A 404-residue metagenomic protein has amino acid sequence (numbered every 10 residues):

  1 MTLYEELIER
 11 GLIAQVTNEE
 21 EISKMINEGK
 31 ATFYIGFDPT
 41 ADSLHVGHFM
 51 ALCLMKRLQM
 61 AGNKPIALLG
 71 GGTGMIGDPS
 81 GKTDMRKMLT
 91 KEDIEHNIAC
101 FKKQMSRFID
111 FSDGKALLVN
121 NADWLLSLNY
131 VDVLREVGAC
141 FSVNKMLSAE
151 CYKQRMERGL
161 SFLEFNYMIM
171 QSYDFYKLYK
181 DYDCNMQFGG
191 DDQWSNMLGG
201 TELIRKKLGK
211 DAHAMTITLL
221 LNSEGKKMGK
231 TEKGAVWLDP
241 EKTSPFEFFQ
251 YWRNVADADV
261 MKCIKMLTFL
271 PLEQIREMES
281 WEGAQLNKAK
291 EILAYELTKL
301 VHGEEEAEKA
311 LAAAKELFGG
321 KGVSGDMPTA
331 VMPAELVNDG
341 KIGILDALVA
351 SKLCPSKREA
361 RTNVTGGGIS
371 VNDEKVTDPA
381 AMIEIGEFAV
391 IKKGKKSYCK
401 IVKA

Functional and structural regions predicted by a protein language model:
M1-F33: Positively charged, low-complexity intrinsically disordered leader regions
R10, T90-K91, N97-I98, K102 (+2 more regions): Divalent-metal (Mg2+/Mn2+/Ca2+)-assisted nucleotide/phosphate chemistry catalytic cores
E21-P79, Q187-W194: N-terminal catalytic cores of NTP/NDP-binding nucleotidyl/phosphoryl-transfer enzymes
E28-G36, L58, P65, S172-D181 (+2 more regions): Short, hydrophobic/aliphatic alpha-helical segments
A51-L58, L178, N196-I204, L297 (+1 more regions): Buried hydrophobic packing segments
G77-G81, L128-L134, K226-E232: Short acidic, glycine/serine/threonine-rich loops at helix termini
P79-E95: A charged helix-plus-loop insertion that forms the helical arch/lid used to bind and gate nucleic-acid substrates
I204-A404: Conserved nucleotide- and phosphate/pyrophosphate-binding catalytic cores in adenylate/nucleotidyl-handling enzymes
